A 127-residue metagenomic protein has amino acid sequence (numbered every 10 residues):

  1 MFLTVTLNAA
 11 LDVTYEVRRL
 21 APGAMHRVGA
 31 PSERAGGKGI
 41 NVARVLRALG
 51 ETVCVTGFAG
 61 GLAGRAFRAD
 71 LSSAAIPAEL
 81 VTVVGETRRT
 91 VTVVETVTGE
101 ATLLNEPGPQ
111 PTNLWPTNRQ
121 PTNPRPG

Functional and structural regions predicted by a protein language model:
M1-T56, R65, T122: Glycine-rich phosphate/adenosyl-contacting loop at the front of the ribokinase-like
A48-G127: Conserved N-terminal subdomain of the carbohydrate kinase-like
